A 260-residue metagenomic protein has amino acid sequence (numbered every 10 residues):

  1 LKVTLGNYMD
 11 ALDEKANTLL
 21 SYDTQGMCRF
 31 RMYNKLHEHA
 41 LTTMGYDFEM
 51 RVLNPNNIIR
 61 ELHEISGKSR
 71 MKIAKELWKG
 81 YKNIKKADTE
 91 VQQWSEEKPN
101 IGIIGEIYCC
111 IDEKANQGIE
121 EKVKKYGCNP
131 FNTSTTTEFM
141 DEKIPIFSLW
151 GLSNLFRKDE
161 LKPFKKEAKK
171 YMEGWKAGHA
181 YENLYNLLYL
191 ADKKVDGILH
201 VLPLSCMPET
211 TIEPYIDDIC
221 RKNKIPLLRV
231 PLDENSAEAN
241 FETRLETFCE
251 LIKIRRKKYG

Functional and structural regions predicted by a protein language model:
L1-G260: An N-terminal assembly and electron-transfer interface module characteristic of large anaerobic redox and radical
